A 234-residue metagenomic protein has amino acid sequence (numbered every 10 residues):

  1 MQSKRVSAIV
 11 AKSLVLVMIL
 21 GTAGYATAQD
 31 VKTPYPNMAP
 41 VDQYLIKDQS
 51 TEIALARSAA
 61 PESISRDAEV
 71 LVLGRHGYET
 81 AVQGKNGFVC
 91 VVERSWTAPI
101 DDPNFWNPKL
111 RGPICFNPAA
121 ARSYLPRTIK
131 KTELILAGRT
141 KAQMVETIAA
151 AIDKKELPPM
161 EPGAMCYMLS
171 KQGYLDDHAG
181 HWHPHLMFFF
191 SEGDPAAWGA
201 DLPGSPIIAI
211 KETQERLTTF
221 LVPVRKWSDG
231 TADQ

Functional and structural regions predicted by a protein language model:
Q2-L14: Bacterial N-terminal signal peptides that target proteins for export
R5, T22-A23: Generic alpha-helical structural signal
K12-T22: Bacterial N-terminal signal peptides
G24-A28: Sec/Tat signal peptide C-region and signal peptidase I cleavage site
D30-Q234: Primary mode marks residue(s) on the alpha4-beta5-alpha5 output face of response regulator receiver
